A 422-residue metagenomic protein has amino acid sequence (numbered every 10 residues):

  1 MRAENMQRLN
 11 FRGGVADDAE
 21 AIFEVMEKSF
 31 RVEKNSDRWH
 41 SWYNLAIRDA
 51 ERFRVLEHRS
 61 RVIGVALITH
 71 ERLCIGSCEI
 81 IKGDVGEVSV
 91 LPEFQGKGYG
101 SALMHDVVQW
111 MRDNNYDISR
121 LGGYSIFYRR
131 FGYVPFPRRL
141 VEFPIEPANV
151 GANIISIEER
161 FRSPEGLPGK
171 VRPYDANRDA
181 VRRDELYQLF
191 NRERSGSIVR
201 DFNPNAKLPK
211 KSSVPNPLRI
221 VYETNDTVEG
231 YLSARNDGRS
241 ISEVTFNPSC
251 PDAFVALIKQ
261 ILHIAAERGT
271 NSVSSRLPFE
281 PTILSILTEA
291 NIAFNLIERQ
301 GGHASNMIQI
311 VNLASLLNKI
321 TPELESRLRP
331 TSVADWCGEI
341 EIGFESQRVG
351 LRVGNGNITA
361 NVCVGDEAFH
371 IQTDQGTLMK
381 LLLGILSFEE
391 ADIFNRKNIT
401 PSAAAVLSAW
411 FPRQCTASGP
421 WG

Functional and structural regions predicted by a protein language model:
R2-H70, S77-D84, N153-N203, D237-S240: Short amphipathic alpha-helix that is part of the acyltransferase structural core
N44-A50, P209-P215, K380-L382: Short loop/turn motifs at secondary-structure junctions and domain boundaries
V85-Q95, G238-A253, T377: A short, internal acetyl-CoA/4′-phosphopantetheine-binding micro-motif in the GNAT/acyltransferase core
F94-D106, Y116, D252-I261: Conserved acetyl-CoA pyrophosphate-binding loop and the N-cap/start of the following alpha-helix in GNAT-like
M104, V108-G123, A266-F279: Conserved GNAT acetyl-CoA-binding A-motif
I126, G132-E158, P248-V255, K259-G422: Active-site/acyl-donor-binding loops of N-acyltransferases
R139-V244, P251-V255, K259-G269, S315-A334 (+1 more regions): Amide-forming acyltransferase catalytic core, primarily the GNAT-like/NAT-type and related acyltransferase folds
